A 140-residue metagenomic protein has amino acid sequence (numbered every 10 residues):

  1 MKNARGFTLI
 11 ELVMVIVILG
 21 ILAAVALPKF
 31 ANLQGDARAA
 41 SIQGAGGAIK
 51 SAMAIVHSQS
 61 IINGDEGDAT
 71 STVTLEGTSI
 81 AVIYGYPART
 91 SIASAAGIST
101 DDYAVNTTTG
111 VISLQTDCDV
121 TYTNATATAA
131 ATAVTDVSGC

Functional and structural regions predicted by a protein language model:
M1-Q34: N-terminal single-pass transmembrane signal-anchor helix
R5, L19, G46, N63 (+1 more regions): Short glycine-rich loop/turn motifs that provide flexible caps or phosphate-binding loops at active sites
G6-L9, N32, S41, T72-T74 (+1 more regions): Residue-level preference for alpha-helix termini and adjacent loops
M14-I18, A40, S58, S71: N-terminal hydrophobic or amphipathic segments with adjacent small-residue motifs that include Sec signal peptides
L19, L27, G35-A40, R89-T100: Short alpha-helical interface patches
A37-N63: Membrane-proximal N-terminal amphipathic helix
S58-C140: Periplasmic/extracellular, small/polar-rich flexible segments of pilin-like filament-forming proteins
